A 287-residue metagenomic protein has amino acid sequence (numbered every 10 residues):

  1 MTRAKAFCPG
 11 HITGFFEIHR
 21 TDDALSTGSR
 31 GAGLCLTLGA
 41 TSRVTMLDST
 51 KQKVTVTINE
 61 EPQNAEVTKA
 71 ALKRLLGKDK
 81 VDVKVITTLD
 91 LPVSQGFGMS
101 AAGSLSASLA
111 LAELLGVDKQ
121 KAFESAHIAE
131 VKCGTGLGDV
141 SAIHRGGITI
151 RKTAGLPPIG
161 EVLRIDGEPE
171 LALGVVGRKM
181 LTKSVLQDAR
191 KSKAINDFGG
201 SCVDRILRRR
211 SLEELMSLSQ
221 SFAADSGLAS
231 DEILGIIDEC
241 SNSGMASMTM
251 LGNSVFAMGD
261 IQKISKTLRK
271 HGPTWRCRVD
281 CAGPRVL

Functional and structural regions predicted by a protein language model:
M1-V93, D280-L287: ATP-binding N-lobe of GHMP and related small-molecule kinases
E17, T45, A142-R145, T149-T153 (+1 more regions): Short beta-strand-to-turn element immediately C-terminal to the catalytic PLP-Schiff-base lysine in fold type I
G33, D90, S94-S104, E130-I148: FAD-binding core of FAD-dependent oxidoreductases, characterized by glycine-rich FAD pyrophosphate-binding loops
V83-T87, K119-A129, S217: Beta-strand segments within the central parallel beta-sheet cores of soluble alpha/beta enzyme folds
F97-Q120: DPxDG-like acidic metal-binding loop motif
Q120-L163: Alpha/beta catalytic cores of group-transfer enzymes, especially the acyltransferase/condensing modules of polyketide
I159-L287: C-terminal nucleotide
